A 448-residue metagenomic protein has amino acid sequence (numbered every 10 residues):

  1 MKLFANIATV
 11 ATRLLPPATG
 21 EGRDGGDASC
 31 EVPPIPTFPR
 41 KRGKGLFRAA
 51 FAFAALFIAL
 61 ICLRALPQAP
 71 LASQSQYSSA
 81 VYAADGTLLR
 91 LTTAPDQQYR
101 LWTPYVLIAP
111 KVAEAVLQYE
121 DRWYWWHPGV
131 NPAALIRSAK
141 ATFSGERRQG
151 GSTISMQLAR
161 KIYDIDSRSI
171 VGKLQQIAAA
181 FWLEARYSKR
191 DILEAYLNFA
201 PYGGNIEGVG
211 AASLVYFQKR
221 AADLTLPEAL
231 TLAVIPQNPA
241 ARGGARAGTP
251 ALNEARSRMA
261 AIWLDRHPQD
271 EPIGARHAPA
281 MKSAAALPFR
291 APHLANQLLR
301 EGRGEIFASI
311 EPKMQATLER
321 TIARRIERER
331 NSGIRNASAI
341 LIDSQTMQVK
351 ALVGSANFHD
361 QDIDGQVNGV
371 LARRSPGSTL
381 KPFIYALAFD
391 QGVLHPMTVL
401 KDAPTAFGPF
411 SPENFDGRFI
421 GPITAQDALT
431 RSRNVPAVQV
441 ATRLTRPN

Functional and structural regions predicted by a protein language model:
K2-L14, G45-A84, W123: N-terminal type II signal-anchor transmembrane helix that functions as the membrane-insertion/stop-transfer segment
G20-G22, G43: Glycine-biased, low-complexity coil/linker segments
L60, R147, G151-A316, E413 (+1 more regions): Non-catalytic, structured segments within soluble enzyme domains
A65-A113: Terminal hydrophobic membrane-targeting helix
T87-L101, A211, A241-G244, L298-E301 (+2 more regions): Short pre-catalytic segments that frame enzyme active sites
L107-A139, D364-A386: Active/ligand-binding-proximal structured segments within catalytic/core domains that scaffold catalytic residues
P110-K111, H127-G145, E271-F289, I310-K313 (+1 more regions): Acidic helix-start/capping segments at beta-turn-to-alpha-helix junctions
I154, I162-Y163, S169, K173 (+4 more regions): Active-site-adjacent helix/loop patches that line small-molecule binding or acyl-intermediate pockets
